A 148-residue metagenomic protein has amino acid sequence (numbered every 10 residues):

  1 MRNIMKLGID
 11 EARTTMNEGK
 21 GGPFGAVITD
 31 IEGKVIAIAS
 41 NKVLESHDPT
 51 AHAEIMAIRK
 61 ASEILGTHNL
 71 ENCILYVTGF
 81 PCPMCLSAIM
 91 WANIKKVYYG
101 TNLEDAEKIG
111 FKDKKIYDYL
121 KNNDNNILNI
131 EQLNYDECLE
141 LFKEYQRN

Functional and structural regions predicted by a protein language model:
M1-E18, P81, S87-N148: Zinc-dependent deaminase
K20-F24, E71: Short, basic and Ser/Thr-rich N-terminal targeting/leader segments
P23-G33: Short beta-strand scaffold segments in enzyme catalytic cores
K34-V43: Short beta->alpha transition motifs characteristic of CBS
V43, V77, T101: Residues that line or immediately flank small-molecule/substrate-binding pockets and catalytic motifs
H47-A51, I55-A88, A92: Helix-adjacent hinge/juxtasegments
